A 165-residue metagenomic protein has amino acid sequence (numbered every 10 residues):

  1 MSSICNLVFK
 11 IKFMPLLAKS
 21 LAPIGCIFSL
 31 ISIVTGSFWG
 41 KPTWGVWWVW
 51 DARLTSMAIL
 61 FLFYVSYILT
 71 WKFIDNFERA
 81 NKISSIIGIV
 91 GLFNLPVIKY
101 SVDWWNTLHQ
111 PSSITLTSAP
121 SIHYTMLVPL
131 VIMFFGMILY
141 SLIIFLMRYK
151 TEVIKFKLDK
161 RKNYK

Functional and structural regions predicted by a protein language model:
M1-K165: Polytopic transmembrane helical bundles with strong interfacial aromatic enrichment
